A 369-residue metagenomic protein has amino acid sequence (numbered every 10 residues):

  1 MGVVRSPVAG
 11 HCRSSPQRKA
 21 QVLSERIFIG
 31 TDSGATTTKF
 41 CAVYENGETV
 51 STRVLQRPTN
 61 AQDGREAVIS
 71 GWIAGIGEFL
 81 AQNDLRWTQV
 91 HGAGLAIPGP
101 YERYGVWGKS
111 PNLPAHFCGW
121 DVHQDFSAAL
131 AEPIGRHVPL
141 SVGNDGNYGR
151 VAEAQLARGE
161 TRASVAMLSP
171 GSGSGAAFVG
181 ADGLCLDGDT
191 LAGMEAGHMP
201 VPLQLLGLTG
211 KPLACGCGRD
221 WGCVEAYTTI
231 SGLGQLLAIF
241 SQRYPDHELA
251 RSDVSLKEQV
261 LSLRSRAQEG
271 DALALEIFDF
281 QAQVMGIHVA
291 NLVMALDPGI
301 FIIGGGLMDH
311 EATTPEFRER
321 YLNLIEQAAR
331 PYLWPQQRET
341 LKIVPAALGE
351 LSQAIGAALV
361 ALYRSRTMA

Functional and structural regions predicted by a protein language model:
V4-F28, W107-G119, A128-G135, L140 (+4 more regions): Nucleotide/phosphate-binding catalytic cleft detector across ATP-hydrolyzing and phosphate-transferring enzymes
H11, S141-Q155, P315-A369: Glycine-rich phosphate-binding/hydrolytic loop that grips phosphoryl groups
L23-I27, C41-Y44, T52-V54, P58-R65 (+4 more regions): Glycine/GP-enriched mid-protein hinge/lid loop-to-helix segment characteristic of carbohydrate kinases
E25, I29-G99, Y104-G108, G119 (+2 more regions): Conserved phosphate-binding loops in N-terminal lobes of ATP-dependent enzymes of the actin/Hsp70/sugar-kinase
T31-T37, S169-G173, G306: A short acidic Gly-Thr/Ser loop motif
N60-R86, C223-Y227, G232-I302, D309-T313 (+3 more regions): Adenine-nucleotide phosphate-binding core of ATP-dependent small-molecule kinases
A61-Q62, E66-S70, Q89-G92, Y101-A166 (+3 more regions): Glycine-rich phosphate-binding loop and adjoining helix at the ATP-binding site of ATP-dependent phosphoryl-transfer
A93-G99, P170-S172, G299-H310: Glycine-rich beta-strand-to-loop/alpha-helix junction loops that act as flexible
